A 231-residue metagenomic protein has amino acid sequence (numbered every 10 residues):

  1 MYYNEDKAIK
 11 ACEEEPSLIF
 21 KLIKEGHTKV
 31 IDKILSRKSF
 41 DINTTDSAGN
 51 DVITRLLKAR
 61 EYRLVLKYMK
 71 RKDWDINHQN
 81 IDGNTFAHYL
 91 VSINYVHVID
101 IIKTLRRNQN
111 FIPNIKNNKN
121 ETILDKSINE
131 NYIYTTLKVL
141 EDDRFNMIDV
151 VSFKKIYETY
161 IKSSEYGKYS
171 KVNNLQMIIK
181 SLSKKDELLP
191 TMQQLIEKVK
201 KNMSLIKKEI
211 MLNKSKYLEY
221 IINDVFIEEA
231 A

Functional and structural regions predicted by a protein language model:
M1-S36, S47-T54, K58, Y169-A231: Intrinsically disordered, low-complexity regulatory segments in ankyrin-centric signaling systems
Y3, K33-F40, K67-D75, K103-I112 (+2 more regions): Ankyrin repeat domain, specifically the short helix-to-loop turn at the C-terminus of the second helix of each repeat
C12, D46, N80, N117 (+1 more regions): Ankyrin repeat boundary/linker residues
K21-H27, R55-E61, Y89-V96, K126-Y132 (+1 more regions): Ankyrin repeat A-helix N-terminal signature
V30, L64, H97-I101, Y134-T135 (+2 more regions): Conserved ankyrin/ankyrin-like repeat signature
W74-N77, I81-N84, H88-I93: A generic tandem-repeat structural signature
E121-I128, L137, Y160, S164 (+1 more regions): Leucine-rich solenoid repeat scaffolds
